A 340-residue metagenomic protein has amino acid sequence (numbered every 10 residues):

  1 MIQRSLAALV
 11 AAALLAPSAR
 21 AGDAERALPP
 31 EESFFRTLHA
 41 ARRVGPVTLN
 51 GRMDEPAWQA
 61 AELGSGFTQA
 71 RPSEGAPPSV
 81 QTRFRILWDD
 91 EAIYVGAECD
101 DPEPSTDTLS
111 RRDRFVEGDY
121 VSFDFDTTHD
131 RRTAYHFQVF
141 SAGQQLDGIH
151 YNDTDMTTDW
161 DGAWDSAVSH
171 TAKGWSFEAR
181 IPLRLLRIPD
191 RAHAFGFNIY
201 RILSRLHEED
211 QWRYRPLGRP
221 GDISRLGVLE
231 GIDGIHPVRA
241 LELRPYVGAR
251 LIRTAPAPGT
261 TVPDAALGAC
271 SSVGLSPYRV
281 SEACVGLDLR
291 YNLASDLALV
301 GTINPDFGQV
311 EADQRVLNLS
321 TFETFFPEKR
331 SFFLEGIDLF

Functional and structural regions predicted by a protein language model:
M1-A7: Bacterial N-terminal signal peptides that target proteins for export
A7-A16: Bacterial N-terminal signal peptides
R20-F340: Structural preference for beta-rich elements and adjacent junctions enriched in aromatics
